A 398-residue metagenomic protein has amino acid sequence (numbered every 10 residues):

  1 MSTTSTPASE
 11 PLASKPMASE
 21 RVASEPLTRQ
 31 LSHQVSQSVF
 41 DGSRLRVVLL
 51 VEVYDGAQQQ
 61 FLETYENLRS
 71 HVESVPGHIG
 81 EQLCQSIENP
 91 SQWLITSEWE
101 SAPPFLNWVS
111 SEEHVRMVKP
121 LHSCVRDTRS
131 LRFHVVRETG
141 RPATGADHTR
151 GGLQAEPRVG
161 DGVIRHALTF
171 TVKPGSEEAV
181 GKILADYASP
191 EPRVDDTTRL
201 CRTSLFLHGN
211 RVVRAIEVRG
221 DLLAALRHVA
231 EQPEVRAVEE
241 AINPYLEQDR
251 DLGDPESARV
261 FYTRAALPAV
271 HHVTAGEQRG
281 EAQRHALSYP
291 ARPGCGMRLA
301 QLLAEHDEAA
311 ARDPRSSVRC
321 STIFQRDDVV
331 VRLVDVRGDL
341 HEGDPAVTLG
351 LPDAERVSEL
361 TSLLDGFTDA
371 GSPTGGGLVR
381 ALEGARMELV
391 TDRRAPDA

Functional and structural regions predicted by a protein language model:
S2-Q92, E100-S110, L121, R126-V212 (+2 more regions): Short S/T/G/P-rich N-terminal loop/turn motif that feeds into the first structured element of a domain
V115-R116: Extracytoplasmic/periplasmic sensor domains and loops in membrane signaling proteins
